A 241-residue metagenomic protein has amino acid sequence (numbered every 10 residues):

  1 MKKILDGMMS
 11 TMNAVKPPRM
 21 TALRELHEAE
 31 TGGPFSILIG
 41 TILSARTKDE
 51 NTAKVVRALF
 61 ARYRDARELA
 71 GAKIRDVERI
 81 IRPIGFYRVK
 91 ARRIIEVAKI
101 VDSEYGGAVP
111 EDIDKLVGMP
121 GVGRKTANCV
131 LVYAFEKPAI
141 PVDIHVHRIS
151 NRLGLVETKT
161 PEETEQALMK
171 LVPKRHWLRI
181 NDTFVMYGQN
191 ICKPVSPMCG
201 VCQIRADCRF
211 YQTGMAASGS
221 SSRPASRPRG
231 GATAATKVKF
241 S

Functional and structural regions predicted by a protein language model:
M1-E111, R175-H176, T183-S241: N-terminal polyanion-binding entry modules of DNA glycosylases/AP lyases and select other DNA-binding proteins
G40-L43, I94-I100, A108-G154, P161-A167 (+1 more regions): Catalytic DNA-binding helix-loop module of base-excision-repair DNA glycosylases/AP lyases
K48, V122, F135, A139 (+2 more regions): Amphipathic alpha-helical protein-protein interaction surfaces
T52, A139-D143, P161, W177 (+1 more regions): Alpha-helix N-cap/helix-start motif
I74-R75, R124, I144, K174: Alpha-helix N-capping/helix-start residues
K170: Ferredoxin-type iron-sulfur electron-transfer modules in oxidoreductases and energy-metabolism complexes
